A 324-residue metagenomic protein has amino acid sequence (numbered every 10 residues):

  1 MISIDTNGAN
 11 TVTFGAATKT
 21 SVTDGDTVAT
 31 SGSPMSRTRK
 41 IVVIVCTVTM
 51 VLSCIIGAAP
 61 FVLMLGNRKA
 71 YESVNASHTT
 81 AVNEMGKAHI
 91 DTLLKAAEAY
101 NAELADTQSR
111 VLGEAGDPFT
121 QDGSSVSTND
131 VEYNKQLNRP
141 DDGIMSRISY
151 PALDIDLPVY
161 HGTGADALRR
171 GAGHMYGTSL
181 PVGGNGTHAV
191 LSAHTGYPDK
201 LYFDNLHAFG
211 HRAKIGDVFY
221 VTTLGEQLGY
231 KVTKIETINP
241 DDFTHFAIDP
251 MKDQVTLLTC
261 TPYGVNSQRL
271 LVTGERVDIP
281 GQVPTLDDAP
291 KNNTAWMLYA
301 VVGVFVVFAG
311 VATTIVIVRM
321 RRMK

Functional and structural regions predicted by a protein language model:
M1-T38, K324: N-terminal Lys/Arg-rich, disordered targeting/topogenic segments
T30-K291: Solvent-exposed, non-transmembrane regions of membrane-associated and secreted proteins
D287-K324: C-terminal single-pass membrane-anchor helix
